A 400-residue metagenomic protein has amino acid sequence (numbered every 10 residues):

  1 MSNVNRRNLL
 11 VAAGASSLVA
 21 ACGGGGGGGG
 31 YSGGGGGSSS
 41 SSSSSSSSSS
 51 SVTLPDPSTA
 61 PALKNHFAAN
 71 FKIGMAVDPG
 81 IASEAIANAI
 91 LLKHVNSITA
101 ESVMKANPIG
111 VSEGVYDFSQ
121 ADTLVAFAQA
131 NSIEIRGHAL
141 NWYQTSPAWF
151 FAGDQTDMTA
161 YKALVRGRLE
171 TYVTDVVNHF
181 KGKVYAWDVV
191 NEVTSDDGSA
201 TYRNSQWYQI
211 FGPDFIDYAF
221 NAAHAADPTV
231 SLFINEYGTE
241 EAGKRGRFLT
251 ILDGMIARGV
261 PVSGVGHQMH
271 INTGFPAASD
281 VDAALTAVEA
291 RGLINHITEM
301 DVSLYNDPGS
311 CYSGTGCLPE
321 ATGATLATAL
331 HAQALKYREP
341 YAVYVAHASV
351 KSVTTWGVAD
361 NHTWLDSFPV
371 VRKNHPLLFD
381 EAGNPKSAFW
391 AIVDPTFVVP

Functional and structural regions predicted by a protein language model:
M1-S17: N-terminal secretory signal peptides and thylakoid transit peptides that target proteins across membranes
A20-A21: C-terminal motif of bacterial Sec signal peptides marking the signal peptidase cleavage site
G24-T53: Ser/Thr/Gly/Pro-rich low-complexity, disordered linker/stalk segments of secreted and cell-surface proteins
V52-I90, H94, E101: Boundary/entry segment of secreted carbohydrate-active catalytic domains
A76-I86, N107-S119, T194-D196, G238-F248 (+2 more regions): Acidic-and-aromatic substrate-binding clefts and catalytic sites of carbohydrate-active enzymes
S97-V111, Q120-L232, Y237-T239, D307: Substrate-binding cleft and catalytic face of glycoside hydrolase catalytic domains, especially the flexible beta-alpha
H179, V193-Q209, A222, D280-A287 (+3 more regions): Aromatic-rich peripheral "rim/lid" segments of glycoside hydrolase catalytic domains that contact and position glycan
P213-Y218, D227-S231, G246-T250, G254-C317 (+1 more regions): Glycoside hydrolase catalytic-domain groove-lining segments
